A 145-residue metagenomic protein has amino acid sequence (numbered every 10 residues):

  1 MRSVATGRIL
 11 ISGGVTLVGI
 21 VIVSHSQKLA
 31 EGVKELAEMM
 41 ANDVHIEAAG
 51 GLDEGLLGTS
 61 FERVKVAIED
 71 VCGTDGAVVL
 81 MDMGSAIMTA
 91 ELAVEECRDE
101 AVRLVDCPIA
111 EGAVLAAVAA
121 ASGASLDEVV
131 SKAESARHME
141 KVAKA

Functional and structural regions predicted by a protein language model:
R2-A145: N-terminal loops that bind phosphate or other acidic moieties and the adjacent beta-alpha structural core
